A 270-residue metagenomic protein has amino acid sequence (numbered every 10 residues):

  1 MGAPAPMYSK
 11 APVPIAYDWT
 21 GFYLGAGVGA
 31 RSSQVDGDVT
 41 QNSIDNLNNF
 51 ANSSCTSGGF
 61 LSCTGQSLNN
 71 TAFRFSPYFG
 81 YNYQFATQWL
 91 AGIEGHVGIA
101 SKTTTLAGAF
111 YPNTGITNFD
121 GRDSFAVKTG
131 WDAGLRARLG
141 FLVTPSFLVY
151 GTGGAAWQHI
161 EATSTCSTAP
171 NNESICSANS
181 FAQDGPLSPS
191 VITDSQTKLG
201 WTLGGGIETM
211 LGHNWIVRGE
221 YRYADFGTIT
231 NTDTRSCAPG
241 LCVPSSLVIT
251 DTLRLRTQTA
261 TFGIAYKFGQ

Functional and structural regions predicted by a protein language model:
M1-Q270: Gram-negative outer-membrane beta-barrel domains
